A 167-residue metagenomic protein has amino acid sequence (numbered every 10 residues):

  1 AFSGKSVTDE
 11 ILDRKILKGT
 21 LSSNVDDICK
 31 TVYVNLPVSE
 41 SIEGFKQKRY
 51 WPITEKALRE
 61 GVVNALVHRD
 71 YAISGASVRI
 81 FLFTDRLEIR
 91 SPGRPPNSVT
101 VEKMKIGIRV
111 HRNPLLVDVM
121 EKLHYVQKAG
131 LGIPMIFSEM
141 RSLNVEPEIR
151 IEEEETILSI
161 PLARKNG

Functional and structural regions predicted by a protein language model:
A1-D26, I53-N166: Conserved beta-strand-loop-beta-strand hairpin that lines the nucleotide-binding pocket of ATP/GTP-utilizing enzymes
G4, L17-Y50: Helix-hairpin-helix/helix-loop-helix acidic hairpins
